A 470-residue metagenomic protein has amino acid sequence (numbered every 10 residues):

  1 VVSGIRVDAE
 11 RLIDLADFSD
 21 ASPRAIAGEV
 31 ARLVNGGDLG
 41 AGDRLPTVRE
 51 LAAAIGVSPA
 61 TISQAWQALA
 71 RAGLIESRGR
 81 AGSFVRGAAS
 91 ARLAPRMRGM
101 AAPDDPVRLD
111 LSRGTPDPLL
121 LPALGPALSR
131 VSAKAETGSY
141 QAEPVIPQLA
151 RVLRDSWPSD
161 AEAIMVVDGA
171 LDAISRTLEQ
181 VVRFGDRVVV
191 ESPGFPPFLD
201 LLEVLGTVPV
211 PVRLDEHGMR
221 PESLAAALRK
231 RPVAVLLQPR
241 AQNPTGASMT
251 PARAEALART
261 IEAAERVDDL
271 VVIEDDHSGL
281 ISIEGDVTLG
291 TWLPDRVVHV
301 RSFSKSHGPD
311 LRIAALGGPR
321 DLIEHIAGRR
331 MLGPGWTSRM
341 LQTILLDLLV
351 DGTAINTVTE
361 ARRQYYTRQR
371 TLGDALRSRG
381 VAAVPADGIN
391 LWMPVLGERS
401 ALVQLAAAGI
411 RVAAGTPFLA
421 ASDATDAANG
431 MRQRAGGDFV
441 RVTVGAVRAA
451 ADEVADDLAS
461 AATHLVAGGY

Functional and structural regions predicted by a protein language model:
V1-R130, M331-T337, L349, T359-T367 (+5 more regions): N-terminal basic, amphipathic alpha-helical segments
I62, L111, L153, I164 (+10 more regions): Generic structural signal for small/hydrophobic residues in well-ordered secondary structure, especially within
E76-R78, A383, V412: Short beta-strand "wing" residues that participate in macromolecule-binding interfaces
A135-D268, L280-R296, A467-G468: Conserved core of the PLP fold type I
V271, H277-I283, S306, L322 (+6 more regions): Hydrophobic multi-pass inner-membrane translocation pores used for secretion and envelope-lipid/glycan export
V298-R362, V466-A467: Conserved core segment of the aminotransferase class I/II
R362-G373, V381-V395: Conserved glycine-rich beta-strand-loop-beta hairpin in the small C-terminal domain of fold type I
